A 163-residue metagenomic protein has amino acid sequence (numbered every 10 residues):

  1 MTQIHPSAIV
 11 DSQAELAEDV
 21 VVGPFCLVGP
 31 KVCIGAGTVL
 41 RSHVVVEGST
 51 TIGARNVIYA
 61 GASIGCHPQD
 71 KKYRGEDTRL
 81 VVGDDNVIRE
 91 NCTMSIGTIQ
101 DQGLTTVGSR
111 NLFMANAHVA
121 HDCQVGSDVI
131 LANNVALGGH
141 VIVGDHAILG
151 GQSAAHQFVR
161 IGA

Functional and structural regions predicted by a protein language model:
Q3-A163: Structural signal for interior beta-strand "rungs" in well-ordered beta-sheet cores of soluble enzyme domains
